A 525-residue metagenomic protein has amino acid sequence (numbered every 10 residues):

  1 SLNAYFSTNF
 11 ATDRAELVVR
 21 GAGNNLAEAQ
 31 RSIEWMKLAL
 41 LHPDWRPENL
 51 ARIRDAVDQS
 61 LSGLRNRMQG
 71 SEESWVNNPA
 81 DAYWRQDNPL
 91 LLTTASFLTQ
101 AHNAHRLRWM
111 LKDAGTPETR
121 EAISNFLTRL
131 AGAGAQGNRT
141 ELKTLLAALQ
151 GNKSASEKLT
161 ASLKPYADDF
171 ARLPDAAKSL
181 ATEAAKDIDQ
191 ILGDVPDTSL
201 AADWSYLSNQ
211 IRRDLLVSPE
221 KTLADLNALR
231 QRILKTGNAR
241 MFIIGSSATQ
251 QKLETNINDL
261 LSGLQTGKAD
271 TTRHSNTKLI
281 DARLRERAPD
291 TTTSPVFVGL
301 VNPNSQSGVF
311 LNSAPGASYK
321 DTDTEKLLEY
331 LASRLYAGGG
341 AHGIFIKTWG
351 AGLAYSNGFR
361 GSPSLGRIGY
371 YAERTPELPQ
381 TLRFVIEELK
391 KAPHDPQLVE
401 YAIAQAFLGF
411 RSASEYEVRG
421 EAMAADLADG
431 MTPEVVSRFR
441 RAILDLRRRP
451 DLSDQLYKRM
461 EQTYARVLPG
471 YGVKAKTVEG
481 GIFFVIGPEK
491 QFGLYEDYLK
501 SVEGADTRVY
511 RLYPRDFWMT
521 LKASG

Functional and structural regions predicted by a protein language model:
S1-E220, A224-Q231, T236-S246, S307-R334 (+1 more regions): M16 family metallopeptidases and their MPP-like homologs
R240-G308, G487-G525: An aromatic/glycine/proline-enriched structural segment found at the starts of mature extracellular/organellar domains
